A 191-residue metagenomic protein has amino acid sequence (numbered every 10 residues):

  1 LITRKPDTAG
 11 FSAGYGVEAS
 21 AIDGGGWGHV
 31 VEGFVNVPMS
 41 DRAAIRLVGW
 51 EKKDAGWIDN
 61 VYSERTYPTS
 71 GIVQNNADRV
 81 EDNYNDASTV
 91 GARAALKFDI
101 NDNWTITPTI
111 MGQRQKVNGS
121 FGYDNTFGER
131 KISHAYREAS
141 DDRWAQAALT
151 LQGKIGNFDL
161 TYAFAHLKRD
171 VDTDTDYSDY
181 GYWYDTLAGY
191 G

Functional and structural regions predicted by a protein language model:
L1-E18, G28-F34: N-terminal periplasmic accessory domains that precede and gate Gram-negative outer-membrane beta-barrel machines
P6-F11, M39-A43, N103, G156-N157: Short loop/turn motifs that connect adjacent beta-strands in outer-membrane beta-barrel proteins
F11-Y15, I45-L47, I106-P108, L160-Y162: Transmembrane beta-strands of outer-membrane beta-barrel proteins
D23-N118, A145-A147: Transmembrane beta-barrel wall of Gram-negative outer-membrane proteins
D54-V61, Q115, A165, R169-S178: Short, solvent-exposed beta-strand-terminating loops
I58-N83, N118-A135, D176-G191: Solvent-exposed loop segments that connect transmembrane elements
T109-M111, W144-T173, G191: Face-selective signature of the C-terminal outer-membrane beta-barrel domain
I132-A147: Outer-membrane beta-barrel signature, preferentially recognizing the C-terminal barrel domain of Gram-negative
